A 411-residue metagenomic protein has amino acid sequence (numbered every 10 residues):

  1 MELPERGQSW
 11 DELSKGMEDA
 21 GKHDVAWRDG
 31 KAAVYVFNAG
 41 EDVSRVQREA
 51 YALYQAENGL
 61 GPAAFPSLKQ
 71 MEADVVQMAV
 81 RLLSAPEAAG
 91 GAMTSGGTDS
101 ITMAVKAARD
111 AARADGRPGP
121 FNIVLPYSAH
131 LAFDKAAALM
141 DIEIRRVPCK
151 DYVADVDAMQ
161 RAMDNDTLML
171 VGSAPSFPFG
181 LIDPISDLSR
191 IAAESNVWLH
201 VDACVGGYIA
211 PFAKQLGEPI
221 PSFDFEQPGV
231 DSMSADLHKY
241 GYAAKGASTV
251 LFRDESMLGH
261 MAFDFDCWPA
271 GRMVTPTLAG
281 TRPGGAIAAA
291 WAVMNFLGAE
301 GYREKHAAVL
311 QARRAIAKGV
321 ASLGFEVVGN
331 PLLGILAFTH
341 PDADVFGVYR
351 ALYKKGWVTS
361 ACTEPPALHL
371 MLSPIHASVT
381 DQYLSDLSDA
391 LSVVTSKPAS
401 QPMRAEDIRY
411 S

Functional and structural regions predicted by a protein language model:
M1-A88: N-terminal entrance/gating region of PLP-dependent enzymes' catalytic architecture
Q8, E12, V46, P66 (+14 more regions): Conserved active-site and cofactor/substrate-binding residues in soluble primary-metabolism enzymes
K15-D19, A32-A33, P148-Y152, A158-R161 (+3 more regions): Pyridoxal 5′-phosphate
K15-E18, G119, C149, D264-T277 (+3 more regions): Conserved C-terminal alpha-helix-loop-beta "cap" of PLP-dependent enzymes that closes/shapes the active-site mouth
Q55-A63, P86-A92, G119, I144-V147 (+5 more regions): Glycine- and acidic
V76-A79, S100-R109, A290-M294: Buried hydrophobic packing segments
A88, S95-V274, L372: Conserved PLP-enzyme active-site core in the AAT-like
S195, Q215-L332, T339-P341, I408-S411: Active-site C-terminal subdomain of aminotransferase-like
